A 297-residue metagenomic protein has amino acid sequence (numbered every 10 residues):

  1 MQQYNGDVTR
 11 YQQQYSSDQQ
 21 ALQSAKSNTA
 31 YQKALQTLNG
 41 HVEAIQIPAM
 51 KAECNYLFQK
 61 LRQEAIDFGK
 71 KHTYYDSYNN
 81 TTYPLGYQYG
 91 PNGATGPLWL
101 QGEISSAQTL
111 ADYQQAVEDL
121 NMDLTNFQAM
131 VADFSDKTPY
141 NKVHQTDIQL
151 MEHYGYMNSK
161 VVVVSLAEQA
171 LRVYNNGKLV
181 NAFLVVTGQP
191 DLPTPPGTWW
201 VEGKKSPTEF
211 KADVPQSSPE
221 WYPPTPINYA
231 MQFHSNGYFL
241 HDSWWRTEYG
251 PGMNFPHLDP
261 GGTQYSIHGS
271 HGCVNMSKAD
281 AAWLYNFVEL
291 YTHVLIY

Functional and structural regions predicted by a protein language model:
M1-I45, K71-M130: Amphipathic, non-membrane alpha-helical rod segments
R10, A30, N92, D112 (+8 more regions): Extracytoplasmic/periplasmic, Sec-exported soluble proteins
Q20-Q23, E43, I47, S105 (+8 more regions): Sec-exported extracytoplasmic/periplasmic mature domains
L35-W99, Q216-Y297: Exported/periplasmic cell-wall-interacting domains
Q101-V161, V173, A182: Long amphipathic alpha-helical scaffold segments
N141-N254, N286: Gly/Pro-biased beta-strand-loop elements
